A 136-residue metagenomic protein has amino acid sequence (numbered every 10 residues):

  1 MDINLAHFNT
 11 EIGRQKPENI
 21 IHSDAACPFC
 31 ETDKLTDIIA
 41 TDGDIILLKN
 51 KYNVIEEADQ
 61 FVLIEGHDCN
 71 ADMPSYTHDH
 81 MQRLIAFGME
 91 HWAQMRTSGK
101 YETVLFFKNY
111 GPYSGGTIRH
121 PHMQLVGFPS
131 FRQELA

Functional and structural regions predicted by a protein language model:
M1-D79, R83-F87, H91-V104, Y113 (+1 more regions): Active-site microenvironments that recognize anionic phosphate/pyrophosphate groups
F107-V126: Internal, conserved structured core segments that host functional sites
